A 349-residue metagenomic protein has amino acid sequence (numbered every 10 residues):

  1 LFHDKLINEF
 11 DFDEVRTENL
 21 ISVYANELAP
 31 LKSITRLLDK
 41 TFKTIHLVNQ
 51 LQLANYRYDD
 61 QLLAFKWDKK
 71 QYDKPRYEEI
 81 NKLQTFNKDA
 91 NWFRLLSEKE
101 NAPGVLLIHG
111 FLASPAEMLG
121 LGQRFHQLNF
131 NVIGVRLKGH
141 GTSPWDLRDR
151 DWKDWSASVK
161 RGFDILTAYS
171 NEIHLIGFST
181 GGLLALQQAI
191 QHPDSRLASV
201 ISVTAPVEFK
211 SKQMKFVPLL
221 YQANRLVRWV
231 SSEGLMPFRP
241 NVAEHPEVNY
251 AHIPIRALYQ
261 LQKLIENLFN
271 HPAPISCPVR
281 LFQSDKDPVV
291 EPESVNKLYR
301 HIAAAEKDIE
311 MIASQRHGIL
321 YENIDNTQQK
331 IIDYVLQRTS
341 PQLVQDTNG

Functional and structural regions predicted by a protein language model:
R16-N55: Short, amphipathic alpha-helical interaction segments positioned at domain boundaries
Q84-T142: Short, surface-exposed "cap/lid" segments of acyl-processing enzymes
L121, C277, E291-R300: Short alpha-helix in the alpha/beta-hydrolase fold that links the catalytic acid
S143-Y169, H174: Catalytic nucleophile-loop/oxyanion-hole region of alpha/beta-hydrolase and closely related hydrolase-like folds
W145, Q315-Q328: Catalytic histidine-centered segment of alpha/beta-hydrolase-like enzymes
G177-G181, A185: Gly/Ala-rich beta-loop-alpha elbow adjacent to hydrolase catalytic centers
I201-K212: Active-site nucleophile loop of the alpha/beta-hydrolase fold
I275, L281-Q283, D287: Short beta-strand/loop motif that positions the catalytic acidic residue of the alpha/beta-hydrolase fold
